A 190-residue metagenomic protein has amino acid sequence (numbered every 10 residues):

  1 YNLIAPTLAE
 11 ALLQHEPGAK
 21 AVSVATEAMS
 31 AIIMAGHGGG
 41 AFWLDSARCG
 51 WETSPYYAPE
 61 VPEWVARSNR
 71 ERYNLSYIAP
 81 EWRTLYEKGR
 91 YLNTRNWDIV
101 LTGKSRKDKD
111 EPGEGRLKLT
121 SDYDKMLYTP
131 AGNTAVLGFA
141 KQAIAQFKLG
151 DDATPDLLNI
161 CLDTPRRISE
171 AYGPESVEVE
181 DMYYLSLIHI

Functional and structural regions predicted by a protein language model:
Y1-T154, D163-R166, E170: His/Asp/Glu-rich, glycine-adjacent segments that coordinate divalent cations and/or stabilize oxyanion chemistry on
M126-N133, S176-Y184: The substrate-binding groove and active-site-proximal loops of carbohydrate-active enzymes, especially glycoside
G173: Active-site cleft segment of glycoside hydrolase catalytic domains centered on the general acid/base Glu
I188-I190: Conserved small/polar residues in nucleotide/adenosyl-binding loops
